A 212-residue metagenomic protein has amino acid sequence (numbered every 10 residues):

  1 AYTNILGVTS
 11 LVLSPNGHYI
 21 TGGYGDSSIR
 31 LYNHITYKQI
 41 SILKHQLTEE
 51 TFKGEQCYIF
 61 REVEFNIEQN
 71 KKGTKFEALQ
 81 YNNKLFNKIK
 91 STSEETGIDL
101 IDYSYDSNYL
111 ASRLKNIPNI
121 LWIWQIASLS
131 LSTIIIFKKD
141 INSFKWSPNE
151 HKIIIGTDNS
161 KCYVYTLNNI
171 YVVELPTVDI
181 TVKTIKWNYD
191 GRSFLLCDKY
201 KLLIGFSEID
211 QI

Functional and structural regions predicted by a protein language model:
A1-I212: WD40-repeat beta-propeller superdomains and closely related acidic/aromatic-rich repeat-like regions
